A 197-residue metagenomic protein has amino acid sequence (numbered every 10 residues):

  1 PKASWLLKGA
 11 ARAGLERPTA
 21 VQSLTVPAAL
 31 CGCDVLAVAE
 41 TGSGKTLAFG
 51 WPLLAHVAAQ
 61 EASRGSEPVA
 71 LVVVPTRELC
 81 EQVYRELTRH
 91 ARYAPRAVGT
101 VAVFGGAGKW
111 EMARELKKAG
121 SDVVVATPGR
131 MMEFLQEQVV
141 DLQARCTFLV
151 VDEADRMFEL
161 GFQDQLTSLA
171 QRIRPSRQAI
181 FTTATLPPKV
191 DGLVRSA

Functional and structural regions predicted by a protein language model:
P1-V38: Conserved pre-motif I regulatory segment
W5, L15, S63-E137, R145-F148 (+1 more regions): Conserved nucleic-acid-binding Ia/Ib motif block in the N-terminal RecA-like helicase ATPase lobe
A10, Q22, A37, L53 (+9 more regions): Residue-level signature of catalytic and energy-coupling elements of molecular machines, predominantly ATP/GTP-dependent
E16, L36, L54, C80 (+5 more regions): Nucleotide phosphate-binding site architecture
S23-V35, K45-R64, R85-A91, M132 (+2 more regions): Walker A/P-loop NTP-binding motif
L36-V38, L71, I180: Short hydrophobic/aromatic beta-strand immediately N-terminal to the Walker A/P-loop
A39-S43: The conserved Walker
D141-A197: Post-DEXD/H (motif II) to motif III coupling segment of the RecA-like Helicase ATP-binding lobe
